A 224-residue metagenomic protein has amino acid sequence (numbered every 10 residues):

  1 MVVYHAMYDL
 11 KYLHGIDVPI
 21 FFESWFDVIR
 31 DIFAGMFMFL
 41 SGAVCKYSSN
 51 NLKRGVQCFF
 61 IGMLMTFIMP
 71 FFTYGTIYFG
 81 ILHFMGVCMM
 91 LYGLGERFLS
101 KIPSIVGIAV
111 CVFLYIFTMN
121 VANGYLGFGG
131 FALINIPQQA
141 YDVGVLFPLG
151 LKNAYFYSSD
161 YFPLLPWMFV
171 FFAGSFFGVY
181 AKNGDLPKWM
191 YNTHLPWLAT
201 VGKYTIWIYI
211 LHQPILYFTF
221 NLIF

Functional and structural regions predicted by a protein language model:
M1-F224: Alpha-helical transmembrane segments and their immediate juxtamembrane cytosolic regions
